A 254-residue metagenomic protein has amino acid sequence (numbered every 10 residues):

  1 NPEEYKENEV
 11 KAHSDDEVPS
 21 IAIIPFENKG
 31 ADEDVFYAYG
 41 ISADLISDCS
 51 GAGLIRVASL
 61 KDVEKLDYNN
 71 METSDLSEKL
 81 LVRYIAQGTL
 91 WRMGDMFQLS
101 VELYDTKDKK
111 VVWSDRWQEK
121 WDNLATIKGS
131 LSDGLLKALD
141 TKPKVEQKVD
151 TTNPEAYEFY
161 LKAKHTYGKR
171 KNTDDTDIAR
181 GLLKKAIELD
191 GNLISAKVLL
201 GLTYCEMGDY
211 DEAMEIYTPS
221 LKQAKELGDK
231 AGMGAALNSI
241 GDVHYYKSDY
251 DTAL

Functional and structural regions predicted by a protein language model:
N1-V10, Y39-L182: Catalytic-center loop of serine/cysteine hydrolases
Y5-S42, I46: A structural "domain/chain start" motif
S195-E206, A231-Y246: Conserved alpha-helical positions within TPR/SEL1-like repeat arrays
